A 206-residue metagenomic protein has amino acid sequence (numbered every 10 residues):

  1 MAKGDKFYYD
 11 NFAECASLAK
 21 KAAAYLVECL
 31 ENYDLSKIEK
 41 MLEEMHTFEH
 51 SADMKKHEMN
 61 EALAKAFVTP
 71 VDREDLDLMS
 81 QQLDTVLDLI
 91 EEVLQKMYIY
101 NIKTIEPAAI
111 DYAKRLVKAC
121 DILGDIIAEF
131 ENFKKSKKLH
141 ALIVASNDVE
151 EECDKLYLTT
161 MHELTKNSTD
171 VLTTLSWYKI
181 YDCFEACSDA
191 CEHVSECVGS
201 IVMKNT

Functional and structural regions predicted by a protein language model:
M1-T206: Cytosolic, long alpha-helical scaffolding segments
